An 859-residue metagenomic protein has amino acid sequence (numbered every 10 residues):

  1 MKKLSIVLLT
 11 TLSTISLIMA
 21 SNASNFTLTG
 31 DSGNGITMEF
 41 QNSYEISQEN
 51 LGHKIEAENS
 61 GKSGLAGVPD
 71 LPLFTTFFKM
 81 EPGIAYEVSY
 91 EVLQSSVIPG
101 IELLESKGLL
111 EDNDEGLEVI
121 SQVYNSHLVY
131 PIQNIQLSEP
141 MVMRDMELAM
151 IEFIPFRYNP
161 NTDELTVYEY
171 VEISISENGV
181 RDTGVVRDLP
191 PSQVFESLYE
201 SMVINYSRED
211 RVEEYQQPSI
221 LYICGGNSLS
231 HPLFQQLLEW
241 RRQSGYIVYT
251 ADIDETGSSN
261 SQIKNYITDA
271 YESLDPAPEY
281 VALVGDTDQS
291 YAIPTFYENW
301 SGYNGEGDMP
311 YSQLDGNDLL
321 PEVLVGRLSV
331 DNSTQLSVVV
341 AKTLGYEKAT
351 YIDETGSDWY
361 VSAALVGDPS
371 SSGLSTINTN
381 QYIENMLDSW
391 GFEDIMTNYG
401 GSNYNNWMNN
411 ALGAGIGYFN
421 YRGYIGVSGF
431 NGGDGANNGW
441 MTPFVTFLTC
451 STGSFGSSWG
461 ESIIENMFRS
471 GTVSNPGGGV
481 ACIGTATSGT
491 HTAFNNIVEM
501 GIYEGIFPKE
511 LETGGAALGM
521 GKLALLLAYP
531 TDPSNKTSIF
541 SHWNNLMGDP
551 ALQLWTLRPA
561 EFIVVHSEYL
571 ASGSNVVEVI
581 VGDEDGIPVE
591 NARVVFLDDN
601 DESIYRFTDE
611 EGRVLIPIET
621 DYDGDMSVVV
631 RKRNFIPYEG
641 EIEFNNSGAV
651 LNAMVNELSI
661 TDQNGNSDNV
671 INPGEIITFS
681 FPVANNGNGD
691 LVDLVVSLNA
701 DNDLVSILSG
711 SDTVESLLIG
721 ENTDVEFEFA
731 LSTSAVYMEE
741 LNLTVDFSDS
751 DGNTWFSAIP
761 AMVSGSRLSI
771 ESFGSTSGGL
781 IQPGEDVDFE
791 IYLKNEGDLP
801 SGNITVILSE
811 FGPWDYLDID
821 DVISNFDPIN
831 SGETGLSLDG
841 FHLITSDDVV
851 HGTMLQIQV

Functional and structural regions predicted by a protein language model:
A20-A251, T256, S261-Y280: Extracellular pro-sequences of secreted precursors
P131, R144-E147, E152-Y158, T166-Y168 (+8 more regions): Active-site-adjacent structural elements in enzyme catalytic domains
D288, F455-R558: Active-site-proximal C-terminal subdomain of hydrolase catalytic domains
A560-E561, N600, D621-F644: A short, solvent-exposed loop/turn motif at the edges and junctions of modular extracellular/periplasmic domains
S572-G586, S659, F679-V683, F789-L793: Beta-strand-rich structural segments
N575-V577, E584-D599, D693: Short, ordered, surface-exposed loop/turn motifs in non-cytosolic proteins
D601-V614: Short, acidic Ser/Thr/Gly-rich low-complexity loop/linker segments typical of extracellular and cell-surface proteins
V630-E641, A730-G765, G840-V859: Terminal connector regions
